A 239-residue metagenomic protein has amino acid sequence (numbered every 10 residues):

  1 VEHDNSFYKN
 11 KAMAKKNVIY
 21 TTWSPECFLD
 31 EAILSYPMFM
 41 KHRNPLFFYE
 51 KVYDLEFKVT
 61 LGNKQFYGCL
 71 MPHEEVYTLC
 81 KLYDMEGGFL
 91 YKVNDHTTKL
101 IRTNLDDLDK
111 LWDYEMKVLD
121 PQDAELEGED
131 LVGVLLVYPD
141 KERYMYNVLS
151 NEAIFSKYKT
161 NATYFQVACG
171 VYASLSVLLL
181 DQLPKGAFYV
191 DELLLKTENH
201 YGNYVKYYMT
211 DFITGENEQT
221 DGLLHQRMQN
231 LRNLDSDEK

Functional and structural regions predicted by a protein language model:
V1-K239: C-terminal catalytic/substrate-binding lobe primarily of soluble NAD(P)-dependent oxidoreductases
